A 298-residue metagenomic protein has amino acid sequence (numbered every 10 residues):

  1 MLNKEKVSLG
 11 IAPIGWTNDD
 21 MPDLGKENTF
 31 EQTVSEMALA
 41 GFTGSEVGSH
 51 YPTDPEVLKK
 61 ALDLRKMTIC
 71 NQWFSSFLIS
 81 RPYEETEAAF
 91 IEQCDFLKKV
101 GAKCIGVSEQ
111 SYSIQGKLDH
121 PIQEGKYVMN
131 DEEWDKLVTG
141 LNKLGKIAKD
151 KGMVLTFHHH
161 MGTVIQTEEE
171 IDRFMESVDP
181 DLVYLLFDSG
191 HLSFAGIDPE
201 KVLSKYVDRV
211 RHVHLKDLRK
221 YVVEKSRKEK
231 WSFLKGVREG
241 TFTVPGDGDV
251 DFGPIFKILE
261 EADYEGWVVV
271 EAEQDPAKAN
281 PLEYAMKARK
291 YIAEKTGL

Functional and structural regions predicted by a protein language model:
L2-K6, S35-L39, P52-N71, A89-A102 (+4 more regions): Acidic (Asp/Glu)-rich catalytic clusters
I11, M37, S45, L62 (+7 more regions): Conserved, mostly hydrophobic/aromatic
I14-W16, G48-H50, F74-L78, Q110-Y112 (+5 more regions): Active-site beta-loop-alpha junctions enriched in small/polar residues
G15-N28, F77-T86, K126-W134, T243-G246: Active-site mouth loops of central-metabolism enzymes
D23-N28, Y112-I122, V223-K235: Short, flexible, mixed-charge acidic loops at enzyme active sites
S45, V138-D249: Acidic/histidine-rich catalytic cores of soluble enzymes
Y83-L185: Active-site acidic/histidine proton-transfer and metal-coordination neighborhood in alpha/beta enzyme cores
N280-L298: C-terminal helical cap(s) of enzyme catalytic domains, especially alpha/beta-barrels
